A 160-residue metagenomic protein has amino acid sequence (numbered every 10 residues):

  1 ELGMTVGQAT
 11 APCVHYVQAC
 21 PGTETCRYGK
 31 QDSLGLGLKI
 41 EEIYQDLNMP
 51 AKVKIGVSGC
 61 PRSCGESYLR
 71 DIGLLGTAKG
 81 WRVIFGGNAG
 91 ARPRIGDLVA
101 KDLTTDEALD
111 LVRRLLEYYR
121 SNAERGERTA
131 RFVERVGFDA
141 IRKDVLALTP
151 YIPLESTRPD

Functional and structural regions predicted by a protein language model:
E1-A78, L98: Small-residue-enriched alpha-helical segments and adjacent helix-cap loops that form tight helix-helix packing
L2-V6, I43-L47, D106, R114 (+2 more regions): Change "in soluble alpha/beta enzymes" to "in soluble alpha/beta proteins
T5-P12, M49-K54, S121-R135, I152-P159: Flexible, glycine/charged-enriched surface loops at secondary-structure junctions
Y16, D32-I40, T104-L111, G137 (+1 more regions): General structural feature for long, well-ordered alpha-helical segments within catalytic domains of soluble enzymes
D46-P50, R82-R94, P153-D160: Short, conserved aromatic-histidine micro-motifs
G59, S63, Y68-R128: Mobile "lid/hinge" segments at catalytic clefts and subdomain interfaces of large enzymes
P61-S63, R135-D139: Short, internal active-site loops enriched in acidic
